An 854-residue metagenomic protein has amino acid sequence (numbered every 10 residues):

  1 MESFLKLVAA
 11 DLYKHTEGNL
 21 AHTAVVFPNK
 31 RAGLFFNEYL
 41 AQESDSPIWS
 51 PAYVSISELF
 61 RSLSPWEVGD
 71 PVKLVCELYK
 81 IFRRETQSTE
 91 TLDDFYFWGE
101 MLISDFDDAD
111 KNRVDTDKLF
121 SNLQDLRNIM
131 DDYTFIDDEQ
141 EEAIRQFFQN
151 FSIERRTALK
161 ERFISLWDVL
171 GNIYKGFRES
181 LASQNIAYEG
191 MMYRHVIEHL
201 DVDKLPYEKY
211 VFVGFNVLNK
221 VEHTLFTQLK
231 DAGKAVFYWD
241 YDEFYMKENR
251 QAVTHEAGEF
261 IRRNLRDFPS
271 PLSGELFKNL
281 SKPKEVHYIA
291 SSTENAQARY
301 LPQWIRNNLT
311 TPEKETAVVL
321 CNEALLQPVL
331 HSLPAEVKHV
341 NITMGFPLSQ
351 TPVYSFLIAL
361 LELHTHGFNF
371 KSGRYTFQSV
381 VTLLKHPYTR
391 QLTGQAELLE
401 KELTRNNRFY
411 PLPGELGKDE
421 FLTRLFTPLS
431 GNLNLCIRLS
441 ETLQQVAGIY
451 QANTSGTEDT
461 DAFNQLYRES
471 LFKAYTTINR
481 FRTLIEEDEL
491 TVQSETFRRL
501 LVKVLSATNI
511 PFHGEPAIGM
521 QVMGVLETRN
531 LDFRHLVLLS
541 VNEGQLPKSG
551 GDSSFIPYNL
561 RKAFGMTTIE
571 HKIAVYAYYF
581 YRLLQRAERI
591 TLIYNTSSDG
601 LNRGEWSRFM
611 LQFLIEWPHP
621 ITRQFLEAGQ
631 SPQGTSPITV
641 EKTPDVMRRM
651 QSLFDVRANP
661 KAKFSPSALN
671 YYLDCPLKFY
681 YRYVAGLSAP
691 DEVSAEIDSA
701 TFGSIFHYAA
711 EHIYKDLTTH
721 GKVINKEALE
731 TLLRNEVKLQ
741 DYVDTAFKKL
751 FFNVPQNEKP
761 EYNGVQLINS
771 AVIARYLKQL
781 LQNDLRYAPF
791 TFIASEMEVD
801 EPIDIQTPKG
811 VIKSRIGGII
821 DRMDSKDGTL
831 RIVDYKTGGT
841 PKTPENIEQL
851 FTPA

Functional and structural regions predicted by a protein language model:
M1-N559, P618-R623, F702, D716-A774 (+2 more regions): Nucleic acid-machinery interaction/catalytic patches
T23, T316, S607, G818-I820: Residue-level detector of short, conserved catalytic/binding motifs and their immediate flanks
A24, P302, R306, K418 (+1 more regions): C-terminal, charged and often intrinsically disordered regions of DNA end-processing helicases and nucleases
L276-K278, F555-R561, P676-S688, F747-F752 (+1 more regions): Active-site-adjacent bridging/hinge elements
N322, V329-L330, D532-V537, A710 (+2 more regions): Extended, hydrophobic alpha-helical segments in both membrane/secreted and soluble proteins
Q378-T382, N542-K663: Accessory/regulatory regions of helicases
P516-Q521, Y576, T791-E801, S814-I820: Short beta-strand or tight-loop elements that sit immediately N-terminal to catalytic metal-binding acidic residues
V799-A854: Mg2+/Mn2+-dependent nuclease catalytic core
